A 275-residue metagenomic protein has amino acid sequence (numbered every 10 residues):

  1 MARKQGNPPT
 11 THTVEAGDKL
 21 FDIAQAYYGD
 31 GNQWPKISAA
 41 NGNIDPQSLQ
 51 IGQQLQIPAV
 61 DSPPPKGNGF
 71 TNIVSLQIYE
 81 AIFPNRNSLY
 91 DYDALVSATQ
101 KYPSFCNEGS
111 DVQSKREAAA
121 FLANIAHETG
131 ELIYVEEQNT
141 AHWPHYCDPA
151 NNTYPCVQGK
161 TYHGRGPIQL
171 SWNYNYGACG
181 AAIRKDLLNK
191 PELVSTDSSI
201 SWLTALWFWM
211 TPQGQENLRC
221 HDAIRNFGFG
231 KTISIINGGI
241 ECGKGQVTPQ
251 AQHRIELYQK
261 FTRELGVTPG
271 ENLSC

Functional and structural regions predicted by a protein language model:
A2-G31, Q53, S62-P64: Primarily a LysM-type cell-wall glycan-binding module
P35-S48: Short acidic beta-strand-loop surface patches of small beta-rich interaction domains
N41, I125-E128, C220-K244: Acidic helix/loop microenvironments that form the catalytic cleft of cell-wall polysaccharide enzymes
D45-S48, F105-C106, H127-E137, Q215 (+1 more regions): Secretory-pathway/luminal and periplasmic proteins that interact with or process carbohydrate-rich
P46, S104-E117, Y134-Q138, E216-G228 (+1 more regions): Surface-exposed patches in mature extracellular/periplasmic domains of secreted proteins
G67-A94, N107-E108, R116-T211, G228 (+1 more regions): Peptidoglycan-targeting cell-wall enzymes and recognition modules
G69-Q77, S234-C275: Extracellular low-complexity, O-glycosylation-prone Ser/Thr/Pro/Gly-rich "stalks" and linkers flanking catalytic
